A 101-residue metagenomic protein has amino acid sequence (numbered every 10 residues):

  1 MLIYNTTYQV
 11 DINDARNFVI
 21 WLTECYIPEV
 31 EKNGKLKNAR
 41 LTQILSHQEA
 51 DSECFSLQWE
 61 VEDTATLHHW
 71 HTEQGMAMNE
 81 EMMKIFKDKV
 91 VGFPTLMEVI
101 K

Functional and structural regions predicted by a protein language model:
L2-Q9, T42-E73: Short, well-ordered beta-strand segments in beta-rich or mixed alpha/beta enzyme and ligand-binding folds
I3, N13-R16, W21, A50 (+4 more regions): Alpha-helical structural elements
Y4-N5, V19, T23-Y26, L57-W59 (+1 more regions): Residue-level signal for functionally critical sites in structured catalytic/ligand-binding pockets
D14-L41, A77-E81: Short amphipathic alpha-helical segments
I27-S56, M97: Short, glycine- and small/hydrophobic-rich beta-strand elements in well-ordered beta-sheets
N33-K37, E60-L96: An amphipathic, aromatic/His-enriched active-site/gating alpha helix that lines ligand/cofactor pockets
V99-K101: Catalytic "initiation/cleavage/transfer" segments centered on a nucleophilic residue and adjacent nucleic-acid-engaging
